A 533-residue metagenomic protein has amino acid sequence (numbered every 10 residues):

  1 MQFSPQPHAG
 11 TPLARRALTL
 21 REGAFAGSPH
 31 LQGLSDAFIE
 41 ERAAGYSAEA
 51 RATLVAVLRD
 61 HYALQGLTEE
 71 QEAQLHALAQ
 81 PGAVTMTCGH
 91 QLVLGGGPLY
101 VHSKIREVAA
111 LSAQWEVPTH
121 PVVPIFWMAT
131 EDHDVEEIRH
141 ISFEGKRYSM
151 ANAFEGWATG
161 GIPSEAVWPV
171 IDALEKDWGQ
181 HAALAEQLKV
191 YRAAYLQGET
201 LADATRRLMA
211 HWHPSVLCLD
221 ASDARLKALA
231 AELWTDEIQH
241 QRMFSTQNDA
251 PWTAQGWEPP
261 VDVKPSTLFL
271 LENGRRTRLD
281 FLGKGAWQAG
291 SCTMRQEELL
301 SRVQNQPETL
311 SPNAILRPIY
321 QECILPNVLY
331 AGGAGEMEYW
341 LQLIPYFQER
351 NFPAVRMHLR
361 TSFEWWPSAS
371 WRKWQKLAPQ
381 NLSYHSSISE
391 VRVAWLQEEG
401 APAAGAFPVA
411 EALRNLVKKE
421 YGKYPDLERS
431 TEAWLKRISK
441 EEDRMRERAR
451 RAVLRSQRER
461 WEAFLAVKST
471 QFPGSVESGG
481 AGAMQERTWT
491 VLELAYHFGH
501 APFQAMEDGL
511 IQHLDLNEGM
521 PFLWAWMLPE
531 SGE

Functional and structural regions predicted by a protein language model:
S4-Q71, S266, L435, S439-R446 (+4 more regions): Low-complexity, highly charged intrinsically disordered N-terminal segments that act as targeting/localization
P81-E116, G332: N-terminal catalytic cores of NTP/NDP-binding nucleotidyl/phosphoryl-transfer enzymes
P98-L99, S112-E136, R356: Glycine-rich phosphate/pyrophosphate-binding loops and their adjacent beta-strand/loop elements at enzyme active sites
F126-E137, K227-A228, S362-K376: Short, conserved secondary-structure transition motifs
I138-S142, W365-E399: A structural-propensity feature for long, helix-poor, extended segments
S142-V170: A glycine-rich helix N-cap at a beta->alpha junction
L208, W212-M294, E298-S301, Q397-E533: Long, compositionally biased intrinsically disordered regions
P259-P260, K264-V328, A334-P345, R356 (+4 more regions): A translation/RNA-centric and nucleic-acid-associated enzymatic feature enriched in Class II aminoacyl-tRNA synthetases
